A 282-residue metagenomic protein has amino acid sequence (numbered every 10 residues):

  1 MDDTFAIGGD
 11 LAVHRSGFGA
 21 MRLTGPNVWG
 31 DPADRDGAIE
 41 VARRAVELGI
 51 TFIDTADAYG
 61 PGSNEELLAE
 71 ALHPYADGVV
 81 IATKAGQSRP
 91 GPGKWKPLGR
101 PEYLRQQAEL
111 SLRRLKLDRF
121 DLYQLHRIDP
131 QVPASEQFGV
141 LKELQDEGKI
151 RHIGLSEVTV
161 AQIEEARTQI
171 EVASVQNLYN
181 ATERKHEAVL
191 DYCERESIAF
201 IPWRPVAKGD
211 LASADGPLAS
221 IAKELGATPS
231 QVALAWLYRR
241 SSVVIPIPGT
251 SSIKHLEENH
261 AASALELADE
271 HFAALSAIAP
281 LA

Functional and structural regions predicted by a protein language model:
M1-V79, P280: N-terminal binding-site loop/beta-alpha segment at the start of enzyme catalytic domains that lines or forms
T4, I128-A282: Beta/alpha (TIM)-barrel catalytic core signal, keyed to glycine-rich beta->alpha loops juxtaposed to Asp/Glu that bind
G8, A69-V80, R113-K116, R167-Q169 (+1 more regions): Acidic (Asp/Glu)-rich catalytic clusters
D10-S16, G49-T51, A76-V79, L117-D121 (+4 more regions): Short, well-ordered coil/turn segments that N-cap beta-strands
T24-V28, S88-W95, A212, H255-E258: A short acidic, helix-capping loop that chelates divalent metal ions and anchors anionic groups
G30-G37, S63, L67, W95-Q106 (+4 more regions): Alpha-helix N-cap and loop-to-helix initiation/capping positions
D31-A45, G99-L115, T159-E165: Short, acidic/polar
L112-P130: Active-site groove signature of glycoside hydrolases
